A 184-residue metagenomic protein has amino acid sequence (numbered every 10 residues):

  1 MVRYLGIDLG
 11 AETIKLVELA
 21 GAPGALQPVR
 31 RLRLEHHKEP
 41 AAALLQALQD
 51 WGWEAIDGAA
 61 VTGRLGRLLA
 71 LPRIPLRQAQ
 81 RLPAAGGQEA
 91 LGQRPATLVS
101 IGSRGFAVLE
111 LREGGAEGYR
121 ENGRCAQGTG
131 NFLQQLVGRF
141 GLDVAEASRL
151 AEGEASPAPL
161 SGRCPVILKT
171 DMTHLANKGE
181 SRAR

Functional and structural regions predicted by a protein language model:
V2-D8, G58-A60, R94-S100: Short glycine-aspartate micro-motif
R3-Q46, A116-R124: Short glycine-rich, Thr/Ser-proximal phosphate-binding strand/loop in the N-terminal lobe of ATP-dependent enzymes
E18-L19, A70-R73, V108-G114, R120-N122 (+3 more regions): Short acidic, glycine/serine/threonine-rich loops at helix termini
K38-W51, P83-G87: Short, well-ordered amphipathic alpha-helical segments that serve as non-catalytic structural scaffolds within diverse
W53-R64: Short glycine-rich phosphate-binding loop at a beta-alpha junction
L65-G114, G118: Conserved phosphate-binding catalytic cores of ATP/NTP-utilizing and phosphoryl-transfer enzymes
G115-S156: Glycine-rich phosphate-binding loop plus the immediately following alpha-helix
L168-R184: Adenine-nucleotide phosphate-binding core of ATP-dependent small-molecule kinases
